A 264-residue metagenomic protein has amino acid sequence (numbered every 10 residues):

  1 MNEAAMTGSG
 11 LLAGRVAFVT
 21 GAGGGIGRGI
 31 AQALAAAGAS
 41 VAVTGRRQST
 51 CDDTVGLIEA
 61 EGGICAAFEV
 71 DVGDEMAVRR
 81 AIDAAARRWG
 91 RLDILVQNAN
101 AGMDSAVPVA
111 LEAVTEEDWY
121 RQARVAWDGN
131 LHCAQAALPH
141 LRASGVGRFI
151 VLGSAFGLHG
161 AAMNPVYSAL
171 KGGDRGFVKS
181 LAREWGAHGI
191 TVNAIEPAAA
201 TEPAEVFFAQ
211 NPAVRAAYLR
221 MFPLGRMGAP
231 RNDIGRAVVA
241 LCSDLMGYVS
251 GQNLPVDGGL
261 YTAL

Functional and structural regions predicted by a protein language model:
N2-S9, P108, H159, S250-L264: Short C-terminal tail/terminal secondary-structure segment of NAD(P)H-dependent dehydrogenase/reductase domains
L11, W89-G90, L131, V146 (+2 more regions): C-terminal substrate-recognition "lid" of short-chain dehydrogenase/reductases
V16, G23-G25, R47: Conserved glycine-rich cofactor-binding loop
V96, V146, G186, T191 (+1 more regions): Short, small/polar-rich loop/turn modules that mediate ligand/substrate recognition or access, typified
A106-A123, Y218: Substrate-binding pocket helix/loop in short-chain dehydrogenase/reductase
A134, L170, V178: Active-site helix of classical SDR
P139, R183-A187, G247: Alpha-helical segment proximal to the catalytic Tyr-Lys
